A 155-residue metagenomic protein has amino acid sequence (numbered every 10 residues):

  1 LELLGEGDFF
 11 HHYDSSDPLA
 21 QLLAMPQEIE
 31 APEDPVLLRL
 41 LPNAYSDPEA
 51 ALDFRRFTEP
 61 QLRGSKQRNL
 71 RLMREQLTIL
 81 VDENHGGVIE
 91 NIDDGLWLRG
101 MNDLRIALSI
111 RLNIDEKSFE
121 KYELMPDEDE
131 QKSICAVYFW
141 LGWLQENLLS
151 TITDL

Functional and structural regions predicted by a protein language model:
L1-R68, L72-G87, D93-L155: Charged, alpha-helix-forming regions
